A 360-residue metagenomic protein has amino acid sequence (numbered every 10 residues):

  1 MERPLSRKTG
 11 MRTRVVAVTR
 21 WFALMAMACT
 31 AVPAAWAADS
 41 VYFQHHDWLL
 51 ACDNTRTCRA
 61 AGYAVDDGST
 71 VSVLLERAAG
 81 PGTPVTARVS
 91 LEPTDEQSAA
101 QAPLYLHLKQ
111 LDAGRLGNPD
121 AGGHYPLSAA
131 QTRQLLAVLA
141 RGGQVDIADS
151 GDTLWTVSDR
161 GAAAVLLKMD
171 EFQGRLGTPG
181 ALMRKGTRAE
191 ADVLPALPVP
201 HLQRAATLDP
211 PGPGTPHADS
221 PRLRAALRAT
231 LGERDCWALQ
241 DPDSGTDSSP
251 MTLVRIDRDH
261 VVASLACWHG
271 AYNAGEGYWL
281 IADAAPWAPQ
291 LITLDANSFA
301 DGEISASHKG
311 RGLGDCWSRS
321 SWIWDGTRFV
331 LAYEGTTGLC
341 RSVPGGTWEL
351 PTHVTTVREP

Functional and structural regions predicted by a protein language model:
M1-A17: N-terminal secretory signal peptides that target proteins for export/translocation
E2, W36-L239, M251-L253, D257-H260 (+3 more regions): A generic "folded-domain core" signal
T19-A31: Bacterial N-terminal signal peptides
E233-P242, P286-L294, A332: Trp- and S/T/G-rich repeat-edge/linker motifs of beta-rich repeat architectures
W237, G277-P289, G326: Surface-exposed loop/turn elements that mediate protein-protein interactions on large endomembrane-trafficking
R258-A266, E303-S307: Acidic/hydrophobic-patterned starts of short beta strands in beta-sheet-rich repeat architectures
A271-W279, G314-S320: Structural motif
P289-P360: Short aromatic loop motif centered on NTY/YTY
